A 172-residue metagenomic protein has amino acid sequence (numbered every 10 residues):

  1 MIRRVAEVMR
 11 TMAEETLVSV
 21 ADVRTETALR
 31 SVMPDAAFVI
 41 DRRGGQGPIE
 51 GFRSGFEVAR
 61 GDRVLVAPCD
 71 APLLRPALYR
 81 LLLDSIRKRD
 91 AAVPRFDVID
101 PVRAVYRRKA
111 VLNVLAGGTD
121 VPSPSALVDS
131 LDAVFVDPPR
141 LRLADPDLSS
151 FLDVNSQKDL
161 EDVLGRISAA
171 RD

Functional and structural regions predicted by a protein language model:
M1-P122, A126-S150, S168-R171: Nucleotide and nucleotide-moiety/phosphate-recognizing core
V154: Regulatory input/activation interfaces that engage signals or partners
Q157-D172: SAM-dependent methyltransferases
